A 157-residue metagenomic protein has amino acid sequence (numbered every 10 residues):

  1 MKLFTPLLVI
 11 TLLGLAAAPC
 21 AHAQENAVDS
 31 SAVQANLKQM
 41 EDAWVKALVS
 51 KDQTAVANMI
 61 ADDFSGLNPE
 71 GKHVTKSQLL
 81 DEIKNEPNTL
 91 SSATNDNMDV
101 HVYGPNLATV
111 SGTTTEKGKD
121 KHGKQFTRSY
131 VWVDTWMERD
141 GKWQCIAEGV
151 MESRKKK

Functional and structural regions predicted by a protein language model:
F4, H22-M59, D63-K157: A beta-strand edge to alpha-helix "cap/lid" segment located at domain peripheries
P6-A17: Bacterial N-terminal signal peptides
